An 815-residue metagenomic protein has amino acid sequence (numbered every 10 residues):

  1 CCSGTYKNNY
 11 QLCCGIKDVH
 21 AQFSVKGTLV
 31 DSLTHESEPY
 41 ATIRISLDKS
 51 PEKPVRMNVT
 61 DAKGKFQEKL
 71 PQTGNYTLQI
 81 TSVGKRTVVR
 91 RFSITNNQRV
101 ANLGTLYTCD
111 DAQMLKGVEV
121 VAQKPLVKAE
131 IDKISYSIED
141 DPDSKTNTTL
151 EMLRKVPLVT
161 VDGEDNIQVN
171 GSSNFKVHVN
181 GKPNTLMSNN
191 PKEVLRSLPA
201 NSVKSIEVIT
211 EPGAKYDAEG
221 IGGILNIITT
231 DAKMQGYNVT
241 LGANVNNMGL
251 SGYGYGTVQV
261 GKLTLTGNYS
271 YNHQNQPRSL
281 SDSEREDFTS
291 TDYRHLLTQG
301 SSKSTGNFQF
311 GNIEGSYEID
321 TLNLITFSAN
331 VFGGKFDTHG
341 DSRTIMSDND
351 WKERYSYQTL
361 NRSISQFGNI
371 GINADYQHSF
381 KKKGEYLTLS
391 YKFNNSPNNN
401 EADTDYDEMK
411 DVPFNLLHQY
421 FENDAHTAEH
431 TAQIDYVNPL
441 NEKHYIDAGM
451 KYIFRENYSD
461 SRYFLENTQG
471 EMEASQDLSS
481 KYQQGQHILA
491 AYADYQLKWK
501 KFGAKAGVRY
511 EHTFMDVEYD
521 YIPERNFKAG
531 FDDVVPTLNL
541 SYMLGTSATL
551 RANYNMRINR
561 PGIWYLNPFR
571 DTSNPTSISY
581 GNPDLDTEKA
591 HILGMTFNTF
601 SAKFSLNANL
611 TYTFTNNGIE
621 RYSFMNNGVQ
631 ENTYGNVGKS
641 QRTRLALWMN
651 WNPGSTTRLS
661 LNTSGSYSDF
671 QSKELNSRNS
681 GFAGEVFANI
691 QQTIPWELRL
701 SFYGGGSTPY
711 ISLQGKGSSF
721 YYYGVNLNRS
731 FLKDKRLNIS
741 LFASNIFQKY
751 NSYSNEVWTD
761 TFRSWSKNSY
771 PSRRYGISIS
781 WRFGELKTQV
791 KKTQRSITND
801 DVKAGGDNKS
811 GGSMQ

Functional and structural regions predicted by a protein language model:
V30, R44-S46, T81-K85, R99-P142 (+3 more regions): Short, acidic, small-residue-rich periplasmic hinge/interaction motif at the N-terminus of Gram-negative outer-membrane
K49-K65: Short, acidic Ser/Thr/Gly-rich low-complexity loop/linker segments typical of extracellular and cell-surface proteins
G104-L106, T149-M152, P191-E193, E207-V208 (+1 more regions): N-terminal periplasmic accessory domains that precede and gate Gram-negative outer-membrane beta-barrel machines
T149, K155, K182-T210: Short acidic/polar hinge/loop motifs at secondary-structure boundaries that mediate gating or recognition
A218-L225, K233-S281, G306-Q309: Outer-membrane beta-barrel translocator/receptor signature
G223-L241, S279, L297, F308-E314 (+13 more regions): Surface-exposed extracellular loop regions of Gram-negative outer-membrane beta-barrel proteins
Q299, E429-Q433, E473-S480, Y580-N582 (+5 more regions): Outer membrane beta-barrel strand-and-loop segments of large Gram-negative receptors, especially TonB-dependent
F514-D516, T546-H591, Y612-G628, N632 (+1 more regions): Surface-exposed extracellular loop regions of Gram-negative outer-membrane beta-barrel proteins, predominantly
